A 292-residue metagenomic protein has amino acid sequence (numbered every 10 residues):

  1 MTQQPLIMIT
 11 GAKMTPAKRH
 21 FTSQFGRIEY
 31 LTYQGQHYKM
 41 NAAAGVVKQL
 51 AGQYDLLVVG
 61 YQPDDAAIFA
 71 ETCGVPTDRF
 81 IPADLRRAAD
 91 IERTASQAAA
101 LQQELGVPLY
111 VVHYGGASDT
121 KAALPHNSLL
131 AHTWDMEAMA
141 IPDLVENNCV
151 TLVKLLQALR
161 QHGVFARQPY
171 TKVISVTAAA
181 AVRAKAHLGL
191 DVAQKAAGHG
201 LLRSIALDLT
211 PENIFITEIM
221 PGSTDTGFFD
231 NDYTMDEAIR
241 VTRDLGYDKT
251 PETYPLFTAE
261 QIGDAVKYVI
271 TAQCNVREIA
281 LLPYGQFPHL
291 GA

Functional and structural regions predicted by a protein language model:
T2-L56: Canonical Rossmann dinucleotide-binding motif of NAD(H)/NADP(H)-dependent dehydrogenases/reductases, specifically
T10, G106-L124, N148, S175 (+1 more regions): Rossmann-fold scaffold of SDR-type NAD(P)-dependent oxidoreductases
T15-K18, H132-E137, F165-A197, L202-R203 (+2 more regions): Catalytic loop of short-chain dehydrogenase/reductase
C73-A89: Rossmann-fold cofactor-recognition segment
A99-A100, G116, D143-P169, L207: Amphipathic alpha-helical dimer-interface segment in Rossmann-like NAD(P)H-dependent oxidoreductases
L109-V112, N127-V153, G198: Catalytic Tyr-X3-Lys loop
V150, E218, E237-A292: C-terminal helical subdomain
H199, L209-T226, C274-A280: Conserved Rossmann-fold SDR core element
